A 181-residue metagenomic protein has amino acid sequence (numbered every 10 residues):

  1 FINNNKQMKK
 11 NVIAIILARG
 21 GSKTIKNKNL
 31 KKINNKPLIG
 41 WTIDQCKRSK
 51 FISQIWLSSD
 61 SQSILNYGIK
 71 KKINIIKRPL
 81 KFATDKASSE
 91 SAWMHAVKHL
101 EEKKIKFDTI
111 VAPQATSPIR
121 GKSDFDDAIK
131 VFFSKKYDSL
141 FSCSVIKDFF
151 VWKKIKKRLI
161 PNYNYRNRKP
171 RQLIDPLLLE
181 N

Functional and structural regions predicted by a protein language model:
F1-K10, K70-K72, E102, K130 (+1 more regions): Asparagine-rich low-complexity intrinsically disordered tracts
M8-K26: N-terminal nucleotide-binding beta1-loop-alpha1 segment
V12-I13, S53, D108, D138-L140: Conserved acidic residues
R19, L80, Q114, S144-V145: Histidine-centered beta-alpha loop that forms part of the nucleotide-sugar donor binding/catalytic region in diverse
L38-Q54, N66-Y67: A short, N-terminal amphipathic alpha-helix
I55-S59, S142-C143: Short internal beta-strands
W56, Q62-V111, I119-S123, D127: Short phosphate-binding loop-to-helix
S91, H95, T109, A115-N181: Conserved core of the sugar-phosphate nucleotidyltransferase
